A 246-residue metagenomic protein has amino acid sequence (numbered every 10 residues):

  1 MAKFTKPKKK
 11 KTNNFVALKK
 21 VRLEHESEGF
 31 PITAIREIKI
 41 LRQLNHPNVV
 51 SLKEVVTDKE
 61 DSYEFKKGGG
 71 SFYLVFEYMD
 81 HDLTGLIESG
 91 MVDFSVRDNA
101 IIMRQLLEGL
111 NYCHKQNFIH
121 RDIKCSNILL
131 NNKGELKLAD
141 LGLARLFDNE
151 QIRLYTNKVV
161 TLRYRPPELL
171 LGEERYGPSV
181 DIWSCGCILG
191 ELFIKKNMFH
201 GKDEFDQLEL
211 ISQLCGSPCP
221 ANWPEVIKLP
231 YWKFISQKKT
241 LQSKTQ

Functional and structural regions predicted by a protein language model:
F15, K20-N45, E60-Y63: Conserved N-lobe beta3->alphaC-helix segment of eukaryotic protein kinase catalytic domains
N45-V56: Conserved HxN/HPN-centered segment at the entrance to the catalytic loop of eukaryotic protein kinase-like domains
E64, G68-D82: Conserved short submotifs of the Hanks-type protein kinase catalytic core that shape the nucleotide-binding pocket
I102-M103: Activation segment signature within eukaryotic-like protein kinase domains
H114-N131: Catalytic-loop of the protein kinase fold
L154-L169: Conserved activation segment of eukaryotic-like protein kinases, specifically the C-terminal portion of the activation
P218-Q246: C-terminal lobe substrate-recognition/regulatory segment of protein kinase catalytic domains
